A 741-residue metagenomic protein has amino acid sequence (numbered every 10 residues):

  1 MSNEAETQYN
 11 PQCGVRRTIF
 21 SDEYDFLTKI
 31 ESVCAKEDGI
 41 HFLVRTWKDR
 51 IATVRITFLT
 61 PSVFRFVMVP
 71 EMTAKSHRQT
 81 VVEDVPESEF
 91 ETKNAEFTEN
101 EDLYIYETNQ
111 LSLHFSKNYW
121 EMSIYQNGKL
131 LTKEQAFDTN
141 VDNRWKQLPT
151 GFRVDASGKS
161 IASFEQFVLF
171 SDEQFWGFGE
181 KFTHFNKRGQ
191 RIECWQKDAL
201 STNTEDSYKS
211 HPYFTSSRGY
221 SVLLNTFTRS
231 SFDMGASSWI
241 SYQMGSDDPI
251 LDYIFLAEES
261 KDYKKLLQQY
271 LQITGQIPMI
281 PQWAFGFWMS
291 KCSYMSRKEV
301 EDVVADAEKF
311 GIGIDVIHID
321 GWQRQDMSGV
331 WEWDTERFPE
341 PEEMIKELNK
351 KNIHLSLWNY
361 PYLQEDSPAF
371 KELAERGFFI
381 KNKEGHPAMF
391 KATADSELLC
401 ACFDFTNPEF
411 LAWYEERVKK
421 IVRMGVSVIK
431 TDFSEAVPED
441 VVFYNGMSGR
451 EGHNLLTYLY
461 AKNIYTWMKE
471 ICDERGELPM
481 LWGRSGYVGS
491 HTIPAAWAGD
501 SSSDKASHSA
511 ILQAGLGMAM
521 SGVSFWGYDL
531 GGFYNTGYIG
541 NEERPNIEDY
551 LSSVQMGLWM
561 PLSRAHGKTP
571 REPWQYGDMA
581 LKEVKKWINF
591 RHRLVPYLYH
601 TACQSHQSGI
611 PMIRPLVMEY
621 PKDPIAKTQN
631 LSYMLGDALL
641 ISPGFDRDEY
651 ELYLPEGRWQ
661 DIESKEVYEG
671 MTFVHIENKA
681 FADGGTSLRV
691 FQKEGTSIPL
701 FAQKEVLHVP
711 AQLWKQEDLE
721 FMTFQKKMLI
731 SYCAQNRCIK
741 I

Functional and structural regions predicted by a protein language model:
M1-A284, S290-C292, E299-A305, V316 (+6 more regions): N-terminal accessory segment at the very beginning of proteins
F42-L43, A52-V54, A199-T202, K209-H211 (+12 more regions): Generic recognition of flexible, low-complexity loop/linker segments
D49, D206-S207, T215, S246 (+24 more regions): Active-site-proximal structural scaffolding
R50-I51, E99-D102, E107-N109, S207-S210 (+13 more regions): Short, well-ordered loop/turn elements at secondary-structure boundaries
E71, R78-E83, E134, G313-V584 (+2 more regions): Aromatic- and carboxylate-enriched substrate-binding clefts and catalytic-loop regions of carbohydrate-active enzymes
E71, W120, R218-Y220, F227-R229 (+18 more regions): Short, glycine-/Ser/Thr-/acidic-enriched flexible segments
Y465-I471, P479, G486-A496, M518-Y528 (+1 more regions): Catalytic core of carbohydrate-active enzymes
